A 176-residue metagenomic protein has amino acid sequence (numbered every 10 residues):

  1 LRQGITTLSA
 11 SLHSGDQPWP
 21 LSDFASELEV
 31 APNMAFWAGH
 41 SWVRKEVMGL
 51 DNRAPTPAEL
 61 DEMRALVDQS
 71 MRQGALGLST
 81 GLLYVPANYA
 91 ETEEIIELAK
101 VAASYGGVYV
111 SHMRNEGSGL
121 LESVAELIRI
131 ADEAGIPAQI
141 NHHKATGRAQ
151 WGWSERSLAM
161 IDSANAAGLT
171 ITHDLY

Functional and structural regions predicted by a protein language model:
L1-L78, L169: Divalent-metal coordination cores built from histidine and acidic residues
A54-G81, P86-Y176: Histidine/acidic residue-rich metal-binding segments in metalloenzymes
